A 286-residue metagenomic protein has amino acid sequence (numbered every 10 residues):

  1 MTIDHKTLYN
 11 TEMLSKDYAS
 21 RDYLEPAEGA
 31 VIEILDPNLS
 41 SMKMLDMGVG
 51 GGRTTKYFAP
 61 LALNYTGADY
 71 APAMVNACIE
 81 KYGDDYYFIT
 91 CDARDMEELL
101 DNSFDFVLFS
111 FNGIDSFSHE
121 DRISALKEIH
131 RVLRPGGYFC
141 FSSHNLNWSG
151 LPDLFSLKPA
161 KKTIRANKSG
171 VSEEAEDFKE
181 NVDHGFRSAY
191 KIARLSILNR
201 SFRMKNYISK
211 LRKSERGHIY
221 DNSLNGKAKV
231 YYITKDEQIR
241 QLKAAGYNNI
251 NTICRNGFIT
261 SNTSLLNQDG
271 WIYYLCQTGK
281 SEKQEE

Functional and structural regions predicted by a protein language model:
M1-L39, Y57: Conserved class I S-adenosyl-L-methionine
S41-G50: Conserved class I S-adenosyl-L-methionine
G52-D95: Class I SAM-dependent methyltransferase SAM/SAH-binding core
E97-V107: A short acidic, Gly/Pro-enriched loop at the edge of an enzyme's catalytic core that lines a small-molecule cofactor
I123-P135: A short glycine-rich, Lys/Arg-flanked "PGG" loop and its adjoining helix->strand segment in the class I
Y138-S201: Conserved class I S-adenosyl-L-methionine
K229-G246: Short alpha-helix
A245, N262-E286: Core SAM-dependent methyltransferase catalytic element
